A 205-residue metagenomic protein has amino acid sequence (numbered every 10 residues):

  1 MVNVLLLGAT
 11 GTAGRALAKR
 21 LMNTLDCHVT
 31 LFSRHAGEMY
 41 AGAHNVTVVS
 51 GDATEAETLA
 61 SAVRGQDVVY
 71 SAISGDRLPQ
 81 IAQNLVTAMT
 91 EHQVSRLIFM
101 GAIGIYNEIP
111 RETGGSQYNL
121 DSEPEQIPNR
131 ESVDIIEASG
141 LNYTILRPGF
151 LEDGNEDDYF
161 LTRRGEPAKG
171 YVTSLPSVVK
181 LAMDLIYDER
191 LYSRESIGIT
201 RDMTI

Functional and structural regions predicted by a protein language model:
V2-T24: N-terminal Rossmann NAD(P)H-binding glycine-rich loop of SDR-like oxidoreductase domains
N3, C27-V29, S95-R96, N142: Residues at the starts of beta-strands that form the adenosine-phosphate
L5, L31, G37-E91, Y187: NAD(P)H-binding glycine-rich loop region in Rossmannoid oxidoreductase-like domains and their noncatalytic homologs
G8-T12, Q126, G154-N155, F160-I205: Active-site-lining helix/loop region of Rossmann-like oxidoreductase modules
T10, H35, I103: Residues in the short beta-alpha loop(s) of Rossmann-like NAD(P)-binding domains
K19-N23, T87, D184-Y187: Short, well-ordered alpha-helices that flank and scaffold nucleotide-derived cofactor binding pockets
R77-L161: Glycine-/Pro-rich loop/turn segments that contact NAD(P) or position catalytic residues in Rossmann-like domains
